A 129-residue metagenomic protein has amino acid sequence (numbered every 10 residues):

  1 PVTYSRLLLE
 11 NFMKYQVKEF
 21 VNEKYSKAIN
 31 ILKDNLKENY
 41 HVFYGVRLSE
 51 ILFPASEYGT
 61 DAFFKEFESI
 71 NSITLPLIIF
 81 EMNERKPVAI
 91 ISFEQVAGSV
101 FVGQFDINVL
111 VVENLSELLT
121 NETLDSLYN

Functional and structural regions predicted by a protein language model:
P1-S26: Interdomain/boundary linker segments immediately adjacent to catalytic/signaling cores
P1-T3, D106-N129: Basic, glycine-rich
F20, Y44-K86: Active-site metal-binding core of divalent-cation-utilizing nuclease and nuclease-like domains
E23-A28, Q95-F101: Conserved alpha-helical elements of sugar-nucleotide-dependent glycosyltransferases
L32, L75-I79, V88-Q95, V102: Conserved catalytic cores of phosphodiester-cleaving nucleases, focusing on short active-site segments
K33-F43: Short secondary-structure junctions
L36, G103-D106: Anion (oxyanion) recognition and catalysis
R47-I51, V96, S116-E117: Short, solvent-exposed loop/turn segments at secondary-structure junctions
